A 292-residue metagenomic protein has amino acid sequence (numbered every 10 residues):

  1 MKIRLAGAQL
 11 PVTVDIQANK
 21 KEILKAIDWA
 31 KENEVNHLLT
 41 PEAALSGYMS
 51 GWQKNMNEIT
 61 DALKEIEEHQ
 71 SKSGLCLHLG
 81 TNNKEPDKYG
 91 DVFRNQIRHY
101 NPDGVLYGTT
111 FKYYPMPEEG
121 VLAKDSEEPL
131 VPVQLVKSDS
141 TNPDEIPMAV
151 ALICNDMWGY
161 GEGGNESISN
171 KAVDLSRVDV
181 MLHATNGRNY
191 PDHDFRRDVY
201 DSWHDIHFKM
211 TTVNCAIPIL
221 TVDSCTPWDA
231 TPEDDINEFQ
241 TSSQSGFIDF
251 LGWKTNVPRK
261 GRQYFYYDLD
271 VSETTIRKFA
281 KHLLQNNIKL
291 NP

Functional and structural regions predicted by a protein language model:
M1-A6: Extreme N-terminal starter segment of soluble prokaryotic enzymes
A8, T110, V222, P258 (+1 more regions): Hydrophobic residues at beta-strand termini and immediately following loops that shape nucleotide-binding pockets
Q9-V14: Short polar catalytic/cofactor-binding loops
I16, K25-K112, E118, G187-P218: Cys-nucleophile CN-hydrolase/nitrilase-fold catalytic domain and related Cys-dependent amidase chemistry that acts on
K20-V35, E166-S176: Short amphipathic alpha-helices and their capping/turn segments at secondary-structure boundaries
I59-L79, W158-Y264: CN hydrolase (nitrilase-like) catalytic-core segments centered on the catalytic cysteine and neighboring Lys/Glu
E85-T185, N189-Y190, F195-I206, G261 (+1 more regions): Active-site catalytic loop in hydrolytic enzyme cores
R98-Y100, G246, F265-Y267: Conserved hydrophobic/aromatic positions in well-ordered beta-strands
